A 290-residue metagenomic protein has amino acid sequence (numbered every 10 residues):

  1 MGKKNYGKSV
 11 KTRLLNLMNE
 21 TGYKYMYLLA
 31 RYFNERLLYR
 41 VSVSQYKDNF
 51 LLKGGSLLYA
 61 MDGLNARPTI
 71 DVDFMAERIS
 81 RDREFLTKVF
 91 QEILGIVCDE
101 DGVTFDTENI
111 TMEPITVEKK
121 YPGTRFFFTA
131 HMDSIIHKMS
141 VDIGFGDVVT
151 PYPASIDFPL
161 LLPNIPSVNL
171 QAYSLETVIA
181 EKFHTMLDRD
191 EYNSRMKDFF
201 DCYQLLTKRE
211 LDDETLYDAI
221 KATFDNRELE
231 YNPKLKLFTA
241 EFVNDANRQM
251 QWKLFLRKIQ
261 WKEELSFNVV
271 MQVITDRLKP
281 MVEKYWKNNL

Functional and structural regions predicted by a protein language model:
M1-F50, A60-P68, V72, A76-L290: Structured mid-to-C-terminal alpha-helical surface segments
L52-S56: Glycine-rich beta-strand-to-loop/alpha-helix junction loops that act as flexible
